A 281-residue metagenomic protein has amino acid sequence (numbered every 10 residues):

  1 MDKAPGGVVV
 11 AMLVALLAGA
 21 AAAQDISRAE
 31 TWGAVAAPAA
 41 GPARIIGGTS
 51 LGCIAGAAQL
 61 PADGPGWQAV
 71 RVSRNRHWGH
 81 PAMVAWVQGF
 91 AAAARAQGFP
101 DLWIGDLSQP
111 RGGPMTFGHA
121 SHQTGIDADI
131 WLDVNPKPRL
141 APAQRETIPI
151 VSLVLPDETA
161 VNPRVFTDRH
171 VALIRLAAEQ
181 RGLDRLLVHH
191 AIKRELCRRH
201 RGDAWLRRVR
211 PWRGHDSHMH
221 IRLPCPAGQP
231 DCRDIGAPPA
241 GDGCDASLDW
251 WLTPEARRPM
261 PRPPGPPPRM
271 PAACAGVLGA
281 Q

Functional and structural regions predicted by a protein language model:
M1-V10: Bacterial N-terminal signal peptides that target proteins for export
A18-A20: N-terminal signal peptide c-region/cleavage motif recognized by signal peptidases
I26, T31-A37, W86-F117, L187-R208: Extended, low-complexity, intrinsically disordered C-terminal regulatory tails of eukaryotic serine/threonine kinases
S27-R28, L140, Q144-Q281: Catalytic cores and adjacent binding grooves of peptidoglycan-active enzymes
G33, A39-G105, F166-L173, Q180-L183: Active-site acidic/histidine clusters and adjacent loop/turn architecture that either coordinate catalytic ions
G41, I45-I46, S50, L132-A143: Short, solvent-exposed beta-strand-terminating loops
R95-Q97, S121-I126, A178, W212-H215: Extracellular/periplasmic catalytic domains that process cell-envelope and extracellular macromolecules
F117-D133: Short, surface-exposed glycine/acidic/tryptophan-bearing loops
